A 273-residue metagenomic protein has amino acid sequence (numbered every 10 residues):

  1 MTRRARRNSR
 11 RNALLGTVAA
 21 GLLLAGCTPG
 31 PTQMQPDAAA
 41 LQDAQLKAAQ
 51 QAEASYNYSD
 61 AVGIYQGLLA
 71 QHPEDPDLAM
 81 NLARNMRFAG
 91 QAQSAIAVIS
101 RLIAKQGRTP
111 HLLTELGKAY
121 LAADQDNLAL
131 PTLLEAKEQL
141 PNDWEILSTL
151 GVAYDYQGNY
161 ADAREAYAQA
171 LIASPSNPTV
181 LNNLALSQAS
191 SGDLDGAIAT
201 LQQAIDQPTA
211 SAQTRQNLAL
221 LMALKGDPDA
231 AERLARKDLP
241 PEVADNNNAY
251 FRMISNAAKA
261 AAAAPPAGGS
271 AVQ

Functional and structural regions predicted by a protein language model:
T2, L14, V18-A19, L23-M80 (+2 more regions): N-terminal leader/linker segments that initiate helical-solenoid repeat arrays
T32-Q33, P208-Q273: Terminal, low-structured helical/coil segments at or just beyond the last alpha-helical repeat
L41-Q42, P76-D77, T109-H111, D143-E145 (+4 more regions): Helix-start (N-cap) detector for alpha-helical repeat units in TPR-like alpha-solenoids, especially tetratricopeptide
Q50, R84, K118, V152 (+2 more regions): Residue-level recognition of tetratricopeptide repeat
S55-G63, A89-R101, A123-E135, Q157-Q169 (+2 more regions): Structural signature of tandem alpha-helical TPR/SEL1-like repeats, specifically the intra-repeat loop/turn
Q71, A104-Q106, E138-L140, I172-S174 (+2 more regions): Structural marker of alpha-solenoid helical repeat scaffolds
N81-L82, E115, T149, N183 (+1 more regions): Canonical tetratricopeptide repeat
